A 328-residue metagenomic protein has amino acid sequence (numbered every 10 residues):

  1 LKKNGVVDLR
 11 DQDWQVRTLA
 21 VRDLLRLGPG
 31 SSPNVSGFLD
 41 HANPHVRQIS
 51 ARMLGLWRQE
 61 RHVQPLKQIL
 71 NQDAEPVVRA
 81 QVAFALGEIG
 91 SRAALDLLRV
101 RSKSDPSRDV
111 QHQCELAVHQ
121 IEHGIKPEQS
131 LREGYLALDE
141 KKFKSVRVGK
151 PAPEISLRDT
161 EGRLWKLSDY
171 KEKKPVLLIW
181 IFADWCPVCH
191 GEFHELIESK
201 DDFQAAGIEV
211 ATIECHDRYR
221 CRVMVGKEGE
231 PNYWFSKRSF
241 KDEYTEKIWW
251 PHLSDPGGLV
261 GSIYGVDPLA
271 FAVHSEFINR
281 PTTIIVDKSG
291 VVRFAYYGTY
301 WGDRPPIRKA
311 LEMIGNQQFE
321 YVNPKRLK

Functional and structural regions predicted by a protein language model:
L1, V7, W14-P29, N34-G37 (+5 more regions): Structural detector for internal amphipathic alpha-helices that build alpha-solenoid repeat scaffolds
H41, D159-T160, V286-D287: Short, acidic, Ser/Thr-enriched surface-loop or helix-capping motifs
L116-E154, K171, K325: N-proximal helix/coil linker or "cap" segments that precede and/or mark the start of modular domains
A152-P153, I248, R280-T282: Short loop/turn microsegments at loop-to-beta-strand junctions
L167-L196: Short active-site neighborhood of thiol/selenol oxidoreductases, capturing the structured segment around
S168, Y264, A295-Y296: Short hydrophobic alpha-helix segments
G191-H252, L259-G261: Structural microenvironment flanking redox-active thiols in thiol-disulfide oxidoreductases
H274-K328: Thiol-/selenol-based redox modules, centered on thioredoxin-like and closely related oxidoreductase domains
